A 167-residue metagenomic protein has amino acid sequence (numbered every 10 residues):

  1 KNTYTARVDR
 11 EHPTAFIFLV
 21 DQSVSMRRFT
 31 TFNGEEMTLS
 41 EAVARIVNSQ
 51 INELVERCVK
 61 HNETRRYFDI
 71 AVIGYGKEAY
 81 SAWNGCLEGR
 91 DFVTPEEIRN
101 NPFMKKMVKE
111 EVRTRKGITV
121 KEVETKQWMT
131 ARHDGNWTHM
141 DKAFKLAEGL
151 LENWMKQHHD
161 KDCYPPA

Functional and structural regions predicted by a protein language model:
K1-E41, E152: Acidic, polar low-complexity linker/tail segments
K1-R10, E56-T64, L150-Y164: Surface-exposed acidic, glycine-flexible loop patches that form ligand/cofactor-binding and adhesion interfaces
P13, S40, A44, W137 (+1 more regions): Generic preference for well-ordered alpha-helical elements
F16-L19, Y67-G76, P165-A167: Extended hydrophobic secondary-structure segments that form protein cores and membrane-embedded regions
F18-S23, V43, F144-E148, D162-A167: DG-centered beta-turn motif at the end of beta-strands
S25-Y67: …and closely analogous acidic/polar surface helices at protein-protein or active-site interfaces in A-domain-like
R27, E56, K60, F68 (+1 more regions): Divalent cation-coordinating acidic motifs and surrounding scaffolds that mediate Ca2+/Mg2+/Mn2+/Zn2+-dependent binding
E97-D162: Von Willebrand factor
